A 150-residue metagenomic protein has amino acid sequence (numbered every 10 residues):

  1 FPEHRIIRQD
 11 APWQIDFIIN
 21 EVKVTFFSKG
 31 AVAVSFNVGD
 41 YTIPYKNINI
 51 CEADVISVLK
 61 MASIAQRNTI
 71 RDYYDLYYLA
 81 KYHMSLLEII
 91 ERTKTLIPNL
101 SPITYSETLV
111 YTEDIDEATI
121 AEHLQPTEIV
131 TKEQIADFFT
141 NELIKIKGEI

Functional and structural regions predicted by a protein language model:
F1-I150: Compositionally biased terminal segments of proteins
